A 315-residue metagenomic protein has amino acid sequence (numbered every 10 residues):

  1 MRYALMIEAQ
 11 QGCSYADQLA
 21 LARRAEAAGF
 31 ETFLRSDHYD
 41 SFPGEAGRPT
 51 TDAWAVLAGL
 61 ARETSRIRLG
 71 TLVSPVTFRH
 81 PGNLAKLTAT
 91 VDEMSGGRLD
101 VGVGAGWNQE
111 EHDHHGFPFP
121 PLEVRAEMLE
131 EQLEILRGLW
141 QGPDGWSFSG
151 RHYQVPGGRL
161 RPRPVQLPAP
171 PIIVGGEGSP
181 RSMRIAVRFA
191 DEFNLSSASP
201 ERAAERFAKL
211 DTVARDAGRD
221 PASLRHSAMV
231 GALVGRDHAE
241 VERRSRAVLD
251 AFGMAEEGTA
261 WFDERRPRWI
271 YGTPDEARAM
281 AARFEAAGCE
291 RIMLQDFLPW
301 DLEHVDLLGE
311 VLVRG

Functional and structural regions predicted by a protein language model:
M1-G315: Active-site-adjacent structural elements that line small-molecule/cofactor binding pockets in enzymes
